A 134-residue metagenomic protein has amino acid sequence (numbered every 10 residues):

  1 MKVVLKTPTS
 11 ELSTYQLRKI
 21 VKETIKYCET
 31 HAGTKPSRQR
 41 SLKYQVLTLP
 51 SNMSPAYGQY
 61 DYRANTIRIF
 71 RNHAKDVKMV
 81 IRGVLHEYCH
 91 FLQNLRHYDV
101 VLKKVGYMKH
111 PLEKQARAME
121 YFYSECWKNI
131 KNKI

Functional and structural regions predicted by a protein language model:
M1-E11: Acidic/histidine-rich, surface-exposed loop or edge segments in extracytoplasmic proteins
T9-R63, N129: Auxiliary, metal-adjacent structural segments of Zn-dependent hydrolase domains
L17-I25, L85, K109-E113, R117: A structural signal for well-ordered alpha-helical scaffolds and beta->alpha junctions
N65-I67: Hydrophobic residues embedded in beta-strands of well-ordered beta-sheets
K78-R82, N94-E125, N129-N132: Post-HEXXH active-site segment of zinc metalloproteases
L85-Q93: Short active-site segment of divalent metal-dependent hydrolases/proteases that encodes the spacing between
